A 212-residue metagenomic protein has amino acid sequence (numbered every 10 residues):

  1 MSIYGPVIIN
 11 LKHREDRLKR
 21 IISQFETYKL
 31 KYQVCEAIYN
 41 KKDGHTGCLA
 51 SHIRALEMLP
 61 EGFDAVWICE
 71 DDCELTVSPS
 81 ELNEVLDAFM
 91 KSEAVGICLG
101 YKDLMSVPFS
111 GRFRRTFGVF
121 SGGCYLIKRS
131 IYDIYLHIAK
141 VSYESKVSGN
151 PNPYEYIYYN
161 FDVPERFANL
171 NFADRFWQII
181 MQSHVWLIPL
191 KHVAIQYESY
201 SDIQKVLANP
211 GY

Functional and structural regions predicted by a protein language model:
M1-C69, C73-Y212: An acidic/histidine-cluster motif and surrounding catalytic segment that typifies divalent-metal-assisted enzyme active
